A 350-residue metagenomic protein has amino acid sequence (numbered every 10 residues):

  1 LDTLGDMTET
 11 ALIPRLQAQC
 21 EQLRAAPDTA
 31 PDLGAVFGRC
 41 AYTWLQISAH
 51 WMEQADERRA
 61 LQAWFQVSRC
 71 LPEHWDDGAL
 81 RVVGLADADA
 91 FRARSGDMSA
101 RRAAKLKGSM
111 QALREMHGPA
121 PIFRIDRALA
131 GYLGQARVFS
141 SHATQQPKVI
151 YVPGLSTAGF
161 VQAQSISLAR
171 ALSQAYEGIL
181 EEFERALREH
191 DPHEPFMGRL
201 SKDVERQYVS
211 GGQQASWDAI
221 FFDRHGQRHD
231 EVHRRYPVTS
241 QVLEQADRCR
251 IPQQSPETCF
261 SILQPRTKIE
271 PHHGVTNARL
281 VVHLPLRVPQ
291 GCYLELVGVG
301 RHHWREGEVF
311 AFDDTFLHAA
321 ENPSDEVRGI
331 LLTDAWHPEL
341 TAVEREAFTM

Functional and structural regions predicted by a protein language model:
M52-E53, L61, F65-C259, L263-H273 (+2 more regions): Fe(II)/2-oxoglutarate oxygenase catalytic core
I269-H272, Y293-L294, F312, H318-S324: Short beta-strand His + acidic residue motifs that chelate non-heme Fe in jelly-roll/DSBH and cupin folds
R279-P285, A311, E326-A342: A short hydrophobic beta-strand segment most commonly corresponding to one strand of the jelly-roll/cupin
R287-E306: A short beta-strand-loop-beta hairpin characteristic of the jelly-roll/cupin
H303-L317: Conserved metal-binding segment of the jelly-roll/cupin
